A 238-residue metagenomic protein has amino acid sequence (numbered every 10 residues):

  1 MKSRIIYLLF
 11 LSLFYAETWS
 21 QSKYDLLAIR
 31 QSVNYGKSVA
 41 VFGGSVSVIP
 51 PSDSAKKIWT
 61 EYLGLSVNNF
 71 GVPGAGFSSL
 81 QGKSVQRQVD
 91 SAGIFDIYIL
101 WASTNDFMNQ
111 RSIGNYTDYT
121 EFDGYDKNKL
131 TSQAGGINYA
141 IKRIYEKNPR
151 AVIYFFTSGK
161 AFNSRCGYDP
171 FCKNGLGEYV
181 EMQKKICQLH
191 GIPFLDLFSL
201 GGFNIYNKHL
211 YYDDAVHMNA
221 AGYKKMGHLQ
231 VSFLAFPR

Functional and structural regions predicted by a protein language model:
M1-F42, V46-S52, T60-E61, L65 (+3 more regions): N-terminal secretory targeting modules
S32-V41, V46-T131, G135: Conserved SGNH/GDSL esterase-like catalytic core that processes O-acyl groups on lipids and polysaccharides
W59-T60, I144, I186-C187: A generic structural signal for well-ordered alpha-helical segments
S66-N68, V152, G191-D196: Conserved beta-strand segments of alpha/beta enzyme cores
Q86, I137-I141, V180: Generic structural signal for well-ordered alpha-helices, preferentially at hydrophobic/aromatic core positions
L100-S103, V152-G159: Conserved, well-ordered alpha-helix/loop/beta-strand core segments that scaffold catalytic motifs
I141-N148, K184: Surface-exposed amphipathic alpha-helices with a cationic face
S158-R238: Catalytic His-Asp segment of secreted/periplasmic serine-dependent ester chemistry enzymes
